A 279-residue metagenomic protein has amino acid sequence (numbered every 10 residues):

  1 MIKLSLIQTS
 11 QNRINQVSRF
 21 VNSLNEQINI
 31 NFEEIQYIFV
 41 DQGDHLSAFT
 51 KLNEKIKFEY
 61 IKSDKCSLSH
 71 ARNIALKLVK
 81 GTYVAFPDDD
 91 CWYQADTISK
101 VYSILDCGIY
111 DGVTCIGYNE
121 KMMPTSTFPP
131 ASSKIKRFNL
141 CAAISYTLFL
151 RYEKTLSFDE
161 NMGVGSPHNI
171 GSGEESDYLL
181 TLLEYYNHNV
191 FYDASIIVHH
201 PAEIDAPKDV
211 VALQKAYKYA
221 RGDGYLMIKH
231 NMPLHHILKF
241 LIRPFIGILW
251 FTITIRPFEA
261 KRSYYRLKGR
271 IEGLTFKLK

Functional and structural regions predicted by a protein language model:
N12, S23, I38-F49, K65 (+1 more regions): A conserved acidic beta->alpha catalytic loop
N12-I28: Short, well-formed alpha-helical segments that are part of the catalytic scaffolds of diverse glycosyltransferases
S63-V79: Glycine-rich, basic loop-to-helix element that forms the pyrophosphate-binding segment of sugar-nucleotide handling
V84: Short aromatic/hydrophobic "clamp" motif used to bind/position activated sugar donors
W92, D96-T127: Conserved donor NDP-sugar-binding/catalytic core segment of glycosyltransferases
G163-P167, F191-V211, D223-L226: Active-site donor/metal-binding and catalytic loop motifs of nucleotide-sugar-dependent glycosylation enzymes
V164-L180: Acidic donor-binding loop at a coil-to-helix junction in glycosyltransferase catalytic cores that engages
L213-G222, I228, M232-K279: Non-catalytic, C-terminal membrane-associated alpha-helical segments of glycosyltransferases
